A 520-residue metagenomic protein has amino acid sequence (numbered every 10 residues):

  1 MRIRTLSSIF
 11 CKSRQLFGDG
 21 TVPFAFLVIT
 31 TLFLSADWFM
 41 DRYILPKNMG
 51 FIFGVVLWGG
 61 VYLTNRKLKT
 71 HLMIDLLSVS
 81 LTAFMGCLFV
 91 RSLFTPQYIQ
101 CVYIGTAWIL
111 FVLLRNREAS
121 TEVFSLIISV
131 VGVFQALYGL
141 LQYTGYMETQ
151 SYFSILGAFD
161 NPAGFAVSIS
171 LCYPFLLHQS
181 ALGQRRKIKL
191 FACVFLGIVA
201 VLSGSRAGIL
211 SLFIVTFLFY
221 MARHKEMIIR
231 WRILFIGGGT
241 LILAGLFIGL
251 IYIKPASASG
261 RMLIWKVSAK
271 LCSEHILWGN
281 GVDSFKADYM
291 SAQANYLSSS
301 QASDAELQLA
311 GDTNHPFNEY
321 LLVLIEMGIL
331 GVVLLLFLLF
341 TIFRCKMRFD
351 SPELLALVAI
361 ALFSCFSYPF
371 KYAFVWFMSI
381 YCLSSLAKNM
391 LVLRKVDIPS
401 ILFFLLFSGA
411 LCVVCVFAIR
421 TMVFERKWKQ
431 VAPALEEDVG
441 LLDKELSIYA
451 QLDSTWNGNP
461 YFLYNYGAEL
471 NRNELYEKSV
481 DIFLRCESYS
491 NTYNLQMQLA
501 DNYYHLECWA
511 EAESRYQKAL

Functional and structural regions predicted by a protein language model:
M1-L93, I99-V130, Q179-K187, Y220-G237 (+6 more regions): Transmembrane signal-anchor hairpin modules in multi-pass inner-membrane enzymes, especially those that act on
A25-L27, T31-L34, F51-Y62, L81 (+9 more regions): Alpha-helical transmembrane segments of multi-pass inner-membrane proteins
V130-L137, H275, N280-K286: Hydrophobic alpha-helical membrane-insertion segments
Y143-T144, F153, A244-G245, Y252-K254 (+3 more regions): Transmembrane-lumen/periplasm boundary regions of multi-pass, lipid-linked membrane glycan transferases
Y146, A200-S203, G208, T216-S273 (+4 more regions): A membrane-periplasm/extracellular boundary helix in multi-pass inner-membrane enzymes that assemble envelope glycans
W265, W278, T313-L321, L355-V358: Alpha-helical membrane-protein architecture signal
V282-E326: Interfacial juxtamembrane loops and adjacent helix segments that form the catalytic/substrate-binding surfaces
L335-K427: Long, contiguous interaction/recruitment modules in multidomain scaffold/adaptor proteins
